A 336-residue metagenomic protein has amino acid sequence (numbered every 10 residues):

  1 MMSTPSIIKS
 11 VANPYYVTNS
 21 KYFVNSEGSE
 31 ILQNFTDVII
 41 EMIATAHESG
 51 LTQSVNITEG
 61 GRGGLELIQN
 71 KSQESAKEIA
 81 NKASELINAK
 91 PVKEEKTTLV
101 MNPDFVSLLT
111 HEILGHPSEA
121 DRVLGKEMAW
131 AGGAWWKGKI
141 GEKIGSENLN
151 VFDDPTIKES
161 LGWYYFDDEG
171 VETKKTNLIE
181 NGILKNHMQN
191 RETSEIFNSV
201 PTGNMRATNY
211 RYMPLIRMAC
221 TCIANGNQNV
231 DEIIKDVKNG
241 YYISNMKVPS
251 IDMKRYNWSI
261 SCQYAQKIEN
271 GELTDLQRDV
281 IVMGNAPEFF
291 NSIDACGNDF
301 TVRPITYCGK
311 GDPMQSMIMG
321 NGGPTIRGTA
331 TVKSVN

Functional and structural regions predicted by a protein language model:
M1-N336: N-terminal small-residue-enriched
